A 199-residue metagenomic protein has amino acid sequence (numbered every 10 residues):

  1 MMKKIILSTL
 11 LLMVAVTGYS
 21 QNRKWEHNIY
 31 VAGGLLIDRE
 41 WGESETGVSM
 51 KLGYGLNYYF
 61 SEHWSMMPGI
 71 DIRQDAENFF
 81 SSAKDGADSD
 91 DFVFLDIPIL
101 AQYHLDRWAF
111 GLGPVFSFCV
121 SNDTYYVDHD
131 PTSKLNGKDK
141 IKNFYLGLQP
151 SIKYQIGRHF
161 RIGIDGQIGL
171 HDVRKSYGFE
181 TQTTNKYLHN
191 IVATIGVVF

Functional and structural regions predicted by a protein language model:
Q21-Y58, M66, G196-F199: Short glycine/proline- and aromatic-enriched beta-strand/turn motifs that initiate or cap beta-hairpins
W25, S44-M50, D91-L95, K142-L148 (+1 more regions): Residues that define the transmembrane beta-barrel architecture of outer-membrane proteins
G33-R39, I72-A76, L105-R107, F116-V120 (+2 more regions): Transmembrane beta-strands of outer-membrane beta-barrel pores
R39-E45, N78-D85, N122-D130, R174-E180: Outer-membrane beta-barrel translocator domains and adjoining extracellular loop/strand segments of Gram-negative
S44-A87, D91-L95, Q155: Glycine- and aromatic-enriched membrane insertion/assembly motifs of diderm outer-membrane and organelle channel
G55-N57, L100-H104, S151-Q155, G163 (+1 more regions): Transmembrane beta-barrel domains of outer membrane proteins
H63-M66, R107-F110, R158-I162: Repeated loop/turn-to-beta-strand initiation elements of outer-membrane beta-barrel proteins
A109, Y154, R158, N185-F199: Outer-membrane beta-barrel "beta-signal"
